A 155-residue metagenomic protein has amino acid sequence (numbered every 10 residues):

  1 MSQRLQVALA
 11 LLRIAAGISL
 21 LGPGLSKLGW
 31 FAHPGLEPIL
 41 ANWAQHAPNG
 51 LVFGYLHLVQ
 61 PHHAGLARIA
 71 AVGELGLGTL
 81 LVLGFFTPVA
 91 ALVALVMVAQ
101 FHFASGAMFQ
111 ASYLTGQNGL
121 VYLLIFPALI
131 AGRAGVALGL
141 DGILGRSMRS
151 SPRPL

Functional and structural regions predicted by a protein language model:
M1-H46, F53-G76, L83-L155: Extended, low-polarity transmembrane helix blocks
